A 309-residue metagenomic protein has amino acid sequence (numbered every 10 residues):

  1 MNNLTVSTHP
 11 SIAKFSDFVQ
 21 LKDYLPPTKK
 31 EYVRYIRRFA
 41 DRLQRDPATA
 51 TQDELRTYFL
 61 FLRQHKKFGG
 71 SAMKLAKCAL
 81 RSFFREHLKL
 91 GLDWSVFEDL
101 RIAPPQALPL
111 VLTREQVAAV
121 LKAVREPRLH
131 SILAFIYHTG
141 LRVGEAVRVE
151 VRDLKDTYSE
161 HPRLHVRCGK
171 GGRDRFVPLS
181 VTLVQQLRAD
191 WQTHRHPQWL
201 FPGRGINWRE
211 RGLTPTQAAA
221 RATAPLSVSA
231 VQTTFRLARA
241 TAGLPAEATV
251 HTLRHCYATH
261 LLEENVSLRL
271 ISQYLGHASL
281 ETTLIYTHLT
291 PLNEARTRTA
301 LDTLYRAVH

Functional and structural regions predicted by a protein language model:
M1-H309: Conserved catalytic core of the tyrosine transesterase superfamily
